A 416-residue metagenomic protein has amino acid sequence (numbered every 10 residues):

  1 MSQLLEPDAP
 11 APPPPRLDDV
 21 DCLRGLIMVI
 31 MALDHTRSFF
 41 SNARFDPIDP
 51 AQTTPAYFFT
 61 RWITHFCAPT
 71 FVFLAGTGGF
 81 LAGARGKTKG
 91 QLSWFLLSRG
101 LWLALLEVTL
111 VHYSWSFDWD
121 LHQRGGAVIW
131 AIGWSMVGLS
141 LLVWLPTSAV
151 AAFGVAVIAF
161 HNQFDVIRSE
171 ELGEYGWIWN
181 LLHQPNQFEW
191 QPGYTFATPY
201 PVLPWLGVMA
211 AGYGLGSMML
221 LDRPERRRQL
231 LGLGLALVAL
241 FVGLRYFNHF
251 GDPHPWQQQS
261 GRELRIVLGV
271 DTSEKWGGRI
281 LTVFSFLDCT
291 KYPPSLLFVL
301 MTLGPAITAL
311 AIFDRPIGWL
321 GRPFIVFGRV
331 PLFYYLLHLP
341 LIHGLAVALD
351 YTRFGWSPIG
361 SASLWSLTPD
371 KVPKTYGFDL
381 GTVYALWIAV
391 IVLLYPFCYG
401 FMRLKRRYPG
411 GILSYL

Functional and structural regions predicted by a protein language model:
M1-L416: Alpha-helical transmembrane segments and their immediate juxtamembrane cytosolic regions
